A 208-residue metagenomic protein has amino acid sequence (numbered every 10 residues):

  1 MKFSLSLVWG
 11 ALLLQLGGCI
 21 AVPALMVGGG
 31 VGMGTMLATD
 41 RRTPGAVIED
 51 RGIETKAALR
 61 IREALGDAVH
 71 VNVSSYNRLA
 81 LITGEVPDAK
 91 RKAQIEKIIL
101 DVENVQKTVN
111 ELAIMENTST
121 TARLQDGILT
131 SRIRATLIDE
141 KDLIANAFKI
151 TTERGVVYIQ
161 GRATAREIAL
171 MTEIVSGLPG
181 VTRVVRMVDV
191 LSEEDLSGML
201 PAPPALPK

Functional and structural regions predicted by a protein language model:
K2-S4, G18-K208: N-terminal targeting leaders
S6-G18: Bacterial N-terminal signal peptides
